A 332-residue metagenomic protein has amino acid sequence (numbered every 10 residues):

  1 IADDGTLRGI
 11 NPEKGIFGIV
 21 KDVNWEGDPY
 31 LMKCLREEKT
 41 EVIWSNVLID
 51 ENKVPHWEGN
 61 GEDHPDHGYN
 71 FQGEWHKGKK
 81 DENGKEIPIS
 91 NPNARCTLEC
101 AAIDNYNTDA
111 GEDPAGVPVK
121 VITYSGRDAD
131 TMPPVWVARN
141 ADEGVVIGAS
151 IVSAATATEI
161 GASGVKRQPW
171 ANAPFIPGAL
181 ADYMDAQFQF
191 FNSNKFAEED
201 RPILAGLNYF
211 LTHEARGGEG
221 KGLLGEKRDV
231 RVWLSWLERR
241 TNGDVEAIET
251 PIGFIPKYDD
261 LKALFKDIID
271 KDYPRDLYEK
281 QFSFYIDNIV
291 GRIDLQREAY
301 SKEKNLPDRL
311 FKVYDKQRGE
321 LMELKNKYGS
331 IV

Functional and structural regions predicted by a protein language model:
I1-A2: Glycine-rich phosphate-binding P-loop
I10-N11: Class I SAM-dependent methyltransferase SAM-binding "motif I" and its flanking Rossmann-like core
I16: Acidic, His- and aromatic-enriched active-site or binding-groove loops in soluble protein domains that engage sugars
K21-N24, P29-V332: Conserved NTP phosphate-binding and transfer environment spanning the P-loop NTPase/kinase superfamily
